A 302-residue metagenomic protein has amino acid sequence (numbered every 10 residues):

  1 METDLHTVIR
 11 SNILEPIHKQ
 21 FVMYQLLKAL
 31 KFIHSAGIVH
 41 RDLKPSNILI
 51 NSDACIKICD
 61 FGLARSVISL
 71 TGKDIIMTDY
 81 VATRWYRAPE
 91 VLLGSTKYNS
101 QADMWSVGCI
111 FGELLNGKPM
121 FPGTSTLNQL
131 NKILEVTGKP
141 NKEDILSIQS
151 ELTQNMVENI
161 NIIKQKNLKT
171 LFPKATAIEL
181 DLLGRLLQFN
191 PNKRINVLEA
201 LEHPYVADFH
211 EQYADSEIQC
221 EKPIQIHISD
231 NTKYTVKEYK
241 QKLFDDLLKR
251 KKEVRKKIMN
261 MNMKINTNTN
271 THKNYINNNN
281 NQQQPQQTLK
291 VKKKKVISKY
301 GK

Functional and structural regions predicted by a protein language model:
M1-R10: Structural motif in protein kinase domains
V22-M23: Activation segment signature within eukaryotic-like protein kinase domains
H34-N51: Catalytic-loop of the protein kinase fold
I76-V91: Conserved activation segment of eukaryotic-like protein kinases, specifically the C-terminal portion of the activation
D103: Conserved catalytic-loop aspartate of Hanks-type protein kinases
P140-G184: C-terminal lobe substrate-recognition/regulatory segment of protein kinase catalytic domains
Q212-N262, V296: C-terminal intrinsically disordered, low-complexity extensions immediately downstream of enzyme catalytic cores
